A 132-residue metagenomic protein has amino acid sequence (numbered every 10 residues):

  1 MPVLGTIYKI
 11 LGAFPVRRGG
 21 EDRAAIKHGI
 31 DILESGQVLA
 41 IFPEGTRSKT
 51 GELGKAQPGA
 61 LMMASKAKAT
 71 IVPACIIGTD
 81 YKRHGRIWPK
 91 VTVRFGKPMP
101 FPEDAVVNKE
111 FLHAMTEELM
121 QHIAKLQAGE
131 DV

Functional and structural regions predicted by a protein language model:
M1-Q37: Membrane-interfacial amphipathic helices and adjacent loop/beta segments that form the lipid-substrate binding surface
A24-V132: Non-catalytic C-terminal accessory region of glycerolipid acyltransferases and related lyso-lipid remodeling enzymes
